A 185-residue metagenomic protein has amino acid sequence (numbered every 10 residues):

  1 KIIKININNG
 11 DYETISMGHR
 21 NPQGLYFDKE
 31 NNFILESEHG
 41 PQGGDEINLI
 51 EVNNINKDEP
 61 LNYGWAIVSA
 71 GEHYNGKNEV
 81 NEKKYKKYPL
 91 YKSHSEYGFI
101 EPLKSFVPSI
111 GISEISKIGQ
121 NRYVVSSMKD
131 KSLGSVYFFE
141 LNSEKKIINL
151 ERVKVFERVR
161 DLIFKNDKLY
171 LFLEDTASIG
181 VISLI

Functional and structural regions predicted by a protein language model:
K1-N149: Beta-propeller domain segments
K145-N166: Conserved blade-ending motifs and adjacent loop-strand segments that build the rim/top face of beta-propeller domains
D161-I185: Blade-level signature of beta-propeller repeat domains, shared across WD40, Kelch, NHL, RCC1 and BNR/Asp-box propellers
